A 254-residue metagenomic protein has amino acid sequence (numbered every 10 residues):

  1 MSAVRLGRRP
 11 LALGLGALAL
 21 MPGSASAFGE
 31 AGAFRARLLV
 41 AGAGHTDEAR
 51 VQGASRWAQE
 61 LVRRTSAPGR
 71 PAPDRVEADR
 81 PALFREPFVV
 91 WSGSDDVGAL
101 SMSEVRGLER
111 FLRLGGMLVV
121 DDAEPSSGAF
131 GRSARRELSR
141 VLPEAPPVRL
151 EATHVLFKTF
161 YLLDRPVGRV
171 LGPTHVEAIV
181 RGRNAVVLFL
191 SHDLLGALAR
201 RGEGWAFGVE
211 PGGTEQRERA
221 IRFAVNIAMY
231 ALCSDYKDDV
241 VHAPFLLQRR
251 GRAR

Functional and structural regions predicted by a protein language model:
M1-L18: N-terminal secretory signal peptides and thylakoid transit peptides that target proteins across membranes
P22-S24: N-terminal signal peptide c-region/cleavage motif recognized by signal peptidases
S26-F88, D95, L194-L195, F207-R254: Aromatic-Pro/Gly-enriched surface loop or interdomain linker that acts as a lid/target-recognition segment
R35, P125-F207, P211-V225, R250-G251: An acidic, glycine-rich "communication" segment
V51-A58, V105, E109, G131 (+2 more regions): Extracytoplasmic/secreted envelope proteins and their assembly/folding machinery, especially bacterial periplasmic
V62-S66, R113-G116, S139, P143 (+1 more regions): Sec-exported extracytoplasmic/periplasmic mature domains
P73-A78, S101-G107, G172-H175: Alpha-helical scaffolding within the catalytic cores of extracellular/periplasmic polymer-degrading hydrolases
F88-G131: Short alpha-beta junction capping motif
